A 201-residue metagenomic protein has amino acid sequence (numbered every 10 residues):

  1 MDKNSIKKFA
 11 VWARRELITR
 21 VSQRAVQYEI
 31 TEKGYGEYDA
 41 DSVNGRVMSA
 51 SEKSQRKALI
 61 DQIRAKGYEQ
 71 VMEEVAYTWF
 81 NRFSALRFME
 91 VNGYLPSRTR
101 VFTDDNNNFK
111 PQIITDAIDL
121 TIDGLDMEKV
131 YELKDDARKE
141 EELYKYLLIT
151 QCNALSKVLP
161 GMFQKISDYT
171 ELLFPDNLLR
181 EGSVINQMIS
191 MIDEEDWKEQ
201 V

Functional and structural regions predicted by a protein language model:
M1-V201: Preference for the N-terminal adenyl/adenosyl cofactor-binding alpha/beta module
